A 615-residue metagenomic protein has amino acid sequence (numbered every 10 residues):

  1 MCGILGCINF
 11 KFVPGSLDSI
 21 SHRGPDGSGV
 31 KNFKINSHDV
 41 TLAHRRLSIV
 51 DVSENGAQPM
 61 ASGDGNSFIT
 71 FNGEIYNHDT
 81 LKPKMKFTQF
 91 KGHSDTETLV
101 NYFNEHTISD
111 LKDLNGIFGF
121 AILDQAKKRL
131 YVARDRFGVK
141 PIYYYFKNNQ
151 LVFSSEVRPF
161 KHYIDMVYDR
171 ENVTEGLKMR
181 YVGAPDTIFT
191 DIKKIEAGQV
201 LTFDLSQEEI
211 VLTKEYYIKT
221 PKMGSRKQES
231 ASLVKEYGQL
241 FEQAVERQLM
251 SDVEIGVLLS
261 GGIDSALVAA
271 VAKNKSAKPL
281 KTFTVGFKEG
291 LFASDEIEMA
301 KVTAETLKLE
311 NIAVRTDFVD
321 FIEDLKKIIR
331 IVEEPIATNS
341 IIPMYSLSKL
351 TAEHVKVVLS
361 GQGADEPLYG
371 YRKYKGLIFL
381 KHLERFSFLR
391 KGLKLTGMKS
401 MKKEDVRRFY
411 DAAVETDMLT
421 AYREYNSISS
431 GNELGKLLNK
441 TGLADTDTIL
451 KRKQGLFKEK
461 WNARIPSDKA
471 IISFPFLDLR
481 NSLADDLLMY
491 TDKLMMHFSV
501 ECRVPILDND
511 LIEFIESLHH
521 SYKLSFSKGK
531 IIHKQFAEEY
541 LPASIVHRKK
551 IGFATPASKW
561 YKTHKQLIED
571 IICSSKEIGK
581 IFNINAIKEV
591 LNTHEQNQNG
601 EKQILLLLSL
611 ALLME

Functional and structural regions predicted by a protein language model:
M1, G529, N583-E615: In a subset of proteins, long, contiguous C-terminal domains/tails are tracked
M1-V332, M344, S348, E538-E539 (+4 more regions): Cysteine-centered catalytic environments shared across enzyme families
I8-K11, A126-A133, V139-L151, T220-K451 (+4 more regions): ATP-dependent adenylate-handling active sites, centered on carboxylate activation for C-N bond formation
N36-H38, T88-S94, V167-Y168, S232 (+3 more regions): Structural motif
L81-M85, K453-A470, E516, K580-N597: Short amphipathic alpha-helical segments and their helix-coil junctions
F90-K91, C502-L507, I578-K580: A Lys/Arg-rich helix-loop hairpin that forms a DNA/phosphate-binding surface
L483: Phosphate/pyrophosphate-binding loops and the adjoining catalytic core of nucleotide-dependent enzymes
L541-N597: PAPS-dependent sulfotransferase catalytic core
